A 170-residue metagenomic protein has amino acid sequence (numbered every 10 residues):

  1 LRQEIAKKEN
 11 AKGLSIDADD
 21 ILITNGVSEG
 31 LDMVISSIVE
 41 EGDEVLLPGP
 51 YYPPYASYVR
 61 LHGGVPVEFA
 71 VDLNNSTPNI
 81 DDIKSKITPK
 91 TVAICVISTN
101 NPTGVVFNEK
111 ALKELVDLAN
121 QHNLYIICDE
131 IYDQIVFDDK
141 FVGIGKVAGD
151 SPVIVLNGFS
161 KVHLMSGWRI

Functional and structural regions predicted by a protein language model:
L1-G26, M33: N-terminal small-domain helix-loop-helix segment of the aminotransferase-like
D19, S37-V96, E109: PLP-dependent aminotransferase-like
V27-D32, Y51-Y55: Conserved coil-to-alpha-helix start sites within the AMP-binding
Y55, L115, I144: Aromatic/hydrophobic pocket-lining residues that form π-stacking "cages" and hydrophobic walls in ligand
H62, Q121-H122, S151: Helix C-cap/helix->beta junction micro-motif
L73-D138: Active-site phosphate-binding strand-loop segment of PLP-dependent enzymes
V147-I170: Active-site PLP attachment segment
